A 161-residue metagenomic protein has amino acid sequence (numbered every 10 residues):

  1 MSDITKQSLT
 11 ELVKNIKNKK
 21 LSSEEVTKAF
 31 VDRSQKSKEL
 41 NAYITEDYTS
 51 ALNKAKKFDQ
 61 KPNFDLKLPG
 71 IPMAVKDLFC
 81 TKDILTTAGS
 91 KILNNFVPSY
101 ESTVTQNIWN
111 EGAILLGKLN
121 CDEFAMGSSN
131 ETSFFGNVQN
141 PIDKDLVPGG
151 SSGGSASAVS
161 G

Functional and structural regions predicted by a protein language model:
M1-E46, S50-K56: An N-terminal boundary/leader segment
K20, F64, I84: Conserved SET/PR domain catalytic loop and adjacent active-site segment of histone-lysine N-methyltransferases
L40, D59, L85: N-terminal Rossmann-like NAD(P)+-binding subdomain of aldehyde/semialdehyde dehydrogenases
K54-F58, T132-F134: Short, basic phosphate-binding NTP loop
F58-P72: Immediate post-signal peptide segment of exported/extracytoplasmic ligand-binding proteins
P69-G161: Short glycine/serine-rich loop/turn segments
